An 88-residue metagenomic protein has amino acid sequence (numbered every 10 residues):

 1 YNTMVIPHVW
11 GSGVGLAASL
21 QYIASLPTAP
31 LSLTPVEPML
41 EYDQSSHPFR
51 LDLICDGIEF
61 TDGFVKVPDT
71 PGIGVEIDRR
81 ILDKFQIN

Functional and structural regions predicted by a protein language model:
Y1-F64, P68: Shared catalytic-loop signature of beta/alpha-barrel
R79: Active-site and glycan-interaction determinants of carbohydrate-active enzymes
